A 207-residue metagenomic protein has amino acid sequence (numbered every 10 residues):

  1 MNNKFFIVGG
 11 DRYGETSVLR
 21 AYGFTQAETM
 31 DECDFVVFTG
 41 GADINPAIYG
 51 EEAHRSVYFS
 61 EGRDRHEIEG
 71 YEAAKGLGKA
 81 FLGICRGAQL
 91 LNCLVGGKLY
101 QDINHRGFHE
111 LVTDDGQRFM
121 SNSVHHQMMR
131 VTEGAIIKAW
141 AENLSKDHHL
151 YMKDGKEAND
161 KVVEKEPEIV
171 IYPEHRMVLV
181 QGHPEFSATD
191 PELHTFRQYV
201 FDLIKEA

Functional and structural regions predicted by a protein language model:
M1-R86, C93-Y100, N104-D115, M120-E174 (+1 more regions): N-terminal beta1-alpha1 cap of cysteine-dependent amidohydrolase-like domains
L179: Catalytic beta-strand/loop module used to bind and position nucleotide/cofactor moieties in cofactor-attachment
